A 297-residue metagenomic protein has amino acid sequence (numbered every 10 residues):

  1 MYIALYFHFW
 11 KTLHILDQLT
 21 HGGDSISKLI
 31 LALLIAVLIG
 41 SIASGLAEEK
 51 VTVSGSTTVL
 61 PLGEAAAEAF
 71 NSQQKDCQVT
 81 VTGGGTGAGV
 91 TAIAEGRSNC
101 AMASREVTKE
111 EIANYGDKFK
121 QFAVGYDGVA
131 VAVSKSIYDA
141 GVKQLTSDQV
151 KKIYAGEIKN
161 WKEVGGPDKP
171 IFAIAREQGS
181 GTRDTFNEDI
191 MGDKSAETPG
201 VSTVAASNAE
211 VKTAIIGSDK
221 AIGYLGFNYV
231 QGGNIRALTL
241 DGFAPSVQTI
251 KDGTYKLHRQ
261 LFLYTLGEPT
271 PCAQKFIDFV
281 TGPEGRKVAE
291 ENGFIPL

Functional and structural regions predicted by a protein language model:
A4-I26: Short, Lys/Arg-enriched N-terminal segments with co-localized hydrophobic residues within the first ~10-30 amino acids
G22-G23, G40, G45: Residue-identity detector for glycine
S27-L31: Gram-positive Sec-dependent secretion signals
A32-S41: Bacterial N-terminal signal peptides
A47-L297: Exported/periplasmic ABC-transporter solute-binding proteins
